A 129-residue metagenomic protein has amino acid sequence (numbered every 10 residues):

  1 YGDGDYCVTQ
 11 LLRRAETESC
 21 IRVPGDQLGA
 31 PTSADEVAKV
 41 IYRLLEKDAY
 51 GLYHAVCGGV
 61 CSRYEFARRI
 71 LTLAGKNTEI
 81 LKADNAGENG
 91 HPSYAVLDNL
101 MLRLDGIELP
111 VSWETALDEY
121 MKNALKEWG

Functional and structural regions predicted by a protein language model:
Y1-G29, D35-E36: NAD(P)-dependent short-chain dehydrogenase/reductase
G2, G29-T32, C61, L97 (+1 more regions): Residue-level signal for the nucleotide or nucleotide-sugar donor/cofactor binding architecture
C7-L11, A34, A38, R63 (+3 more regions): A general structural signal for well-ordered alpha-helical segments in protein cores
E16, D35-E46, M121: Two-component system phosphotransfer/interaction surface
V37, I41, A55, F66 (+2 more regions): Non-catalytic, hydrophobic alpha-helical segments
V40, K47-E88, S93, W128-G129: Mid/C-terminal beta-alpha module of Rossmann-like enzyme folds, strongest in SDR-family dehydrogenases/epimerases
G87-D105: A hydrophobic C-terminal alpha-helical subdomain
W113-G129: Amphipathic terminal alpha-helices
